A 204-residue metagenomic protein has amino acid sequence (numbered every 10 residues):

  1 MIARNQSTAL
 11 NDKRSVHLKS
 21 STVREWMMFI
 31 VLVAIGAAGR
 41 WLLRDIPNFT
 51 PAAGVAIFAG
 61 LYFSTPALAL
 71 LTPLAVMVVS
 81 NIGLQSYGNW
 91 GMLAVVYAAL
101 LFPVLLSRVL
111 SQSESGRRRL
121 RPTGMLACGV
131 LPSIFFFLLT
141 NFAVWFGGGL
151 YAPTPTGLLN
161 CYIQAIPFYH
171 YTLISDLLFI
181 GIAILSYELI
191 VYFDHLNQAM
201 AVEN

Functional and structural regions predicted by a protein language model:
I2-N5, N11-F63, A67-L68: Hydrophobic transmembrane alpha-helices
I2-T22, E114-L120, V191-N204: Membrane-interfacial, low-structure loops and terminal tails that flank and connect transmembrane helices in multi-pass
W26-V31, A67-L71, L93-A98, T123-V130 (+2 more regions): Hydrophobic alpha-helical transmembrane segments
L32, A53-I57, V96-V104, L177-G181: Alpha-helical transmembrane segments of multi-pass membrane proteins
A38, A59-T65, L105-S115, S186-D194: Structural signal for the C-terminal ends of transmembrane alpha-helices and the immediately following loop
R40-T50, L74-L110: Interfacial aromatic-anchored transmembrane helix boundaries in multi-pass membrane proteins
L93-F137: Short helix-perturbing small/polar motifs within transmembrane alpha-helices
R118-N197, V202-E203: Membrane-embedded alpha-helical hairpins and interfacial helices in multi-pass inner-membrane proteins
